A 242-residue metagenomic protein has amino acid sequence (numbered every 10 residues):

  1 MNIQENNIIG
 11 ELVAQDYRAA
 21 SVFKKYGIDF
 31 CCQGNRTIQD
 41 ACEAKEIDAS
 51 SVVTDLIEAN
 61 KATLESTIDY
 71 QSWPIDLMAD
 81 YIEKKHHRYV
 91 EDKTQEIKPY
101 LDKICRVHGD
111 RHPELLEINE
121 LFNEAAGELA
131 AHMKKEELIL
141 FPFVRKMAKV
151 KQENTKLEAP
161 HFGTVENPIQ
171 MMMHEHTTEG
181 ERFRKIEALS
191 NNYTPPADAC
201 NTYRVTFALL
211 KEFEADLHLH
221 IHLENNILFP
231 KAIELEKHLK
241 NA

Functional and structural regions predicted by a protein language model:
M1-A242: Small-residue-biased structural context
